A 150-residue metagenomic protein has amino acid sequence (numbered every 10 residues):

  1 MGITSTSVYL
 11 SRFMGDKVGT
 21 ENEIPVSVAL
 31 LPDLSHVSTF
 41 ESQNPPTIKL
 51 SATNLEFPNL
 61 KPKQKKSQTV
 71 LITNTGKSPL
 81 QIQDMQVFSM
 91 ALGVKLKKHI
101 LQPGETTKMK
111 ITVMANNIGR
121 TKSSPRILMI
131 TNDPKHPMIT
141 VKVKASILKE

Functional and structural regions predicted by a protein language model:
M1-L10, E21-E23, P62-T69, N116-L128: Short, solvent-exposed loop/turn segments enriched in Ser/Thr/Gly
S11-L71, T75-G76, P134-E150: Long, low-complexity ectodomains and other extracytoplasmic segments of secretory-pathway proteins
L55, E105-I111: Short strand-edge motifs at loop-to-beta-strand transitions and within beta-strands of extracellular beta-rich domains
E56-P58, L96-L101, A115: Beta-strand-rich interaction surfaces with strong enrichment in secreted/lumenal proteins
K77-T106: Surface-exposed binding patches on compact interaction domains or structured appendages
I100-L101, K110, T140-V143: Long, contiguous C-terminal modules that act as interaction/assembly or targeting platforms
I111, I127-L128, H136, T140: Short hairpin/turn module used for nucleic-acid contact or packing/dimerization
